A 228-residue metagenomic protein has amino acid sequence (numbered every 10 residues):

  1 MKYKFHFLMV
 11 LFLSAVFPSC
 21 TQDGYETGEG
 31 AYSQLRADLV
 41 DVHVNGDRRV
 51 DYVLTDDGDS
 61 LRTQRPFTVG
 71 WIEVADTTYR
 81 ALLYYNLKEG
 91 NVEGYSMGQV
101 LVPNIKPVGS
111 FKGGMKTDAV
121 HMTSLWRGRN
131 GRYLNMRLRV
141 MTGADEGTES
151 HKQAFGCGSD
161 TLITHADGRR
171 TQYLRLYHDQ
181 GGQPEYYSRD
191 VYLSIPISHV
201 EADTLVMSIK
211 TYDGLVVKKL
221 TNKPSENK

Functional and structural regions predicted by a protein language model:
A15-S19: C-terminal motif of bacterial Sec signal peptides marking the signal peptidase cleavage site
D23-R49: Structural detector for short beta-strands of small beta-barrel domains
D57-E73: Beta-strand/loop nucleic-acid-binding surfaces
D59, L87-E93, Q183-E185, A202-D203 (+1 more regions): Short acidic/polar inter-strand loop motif in beta-rich domains
I72-G94, G98: Flexible glycine-rich surface loops and low-complexity tracts that mediate binding to linear polymers
V74-D76, L176-L205: Short, solvent-exposed, Trp/other aromatic-anchored flexible loops in extracytoplasmic proteins
G98-R127: Transition segment at domain starts
T123-Y177: Short helix-loop boundary/capping segments
